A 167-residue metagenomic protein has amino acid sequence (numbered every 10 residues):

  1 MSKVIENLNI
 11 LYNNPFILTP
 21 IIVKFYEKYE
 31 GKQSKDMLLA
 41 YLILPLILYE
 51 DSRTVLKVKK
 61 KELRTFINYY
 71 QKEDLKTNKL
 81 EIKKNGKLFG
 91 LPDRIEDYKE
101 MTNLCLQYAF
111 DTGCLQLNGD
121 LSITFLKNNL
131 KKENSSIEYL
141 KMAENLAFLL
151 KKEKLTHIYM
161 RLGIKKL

Functional and structural regions predicted by a protein language model:
M1-T19, F25, E153-L167: Short, extreme N-terminal leader segments that mark the start of a protein/domain
I5-L8, P15-I67: N-terminal interaction modules that seed assembly of large macromolecular complexes
F66-K79: Extended amphipathic alpha-helical bundle segments that form the ordered cores of C-terminal catalytic/regulatory
N85-K99: Short helix-coil junctions and helix-kink-helix linkers
T102-L115: Basic amphipathic alpha-helical segments that dock to polyanions
S122-K127: Minor-groove-contacting beta-hairpin "wing" of winged helix-turn-helix DNA-binding domains
N128-L167: Glycine-rich, aromatic-bearing surface loops/beta-hairpins
